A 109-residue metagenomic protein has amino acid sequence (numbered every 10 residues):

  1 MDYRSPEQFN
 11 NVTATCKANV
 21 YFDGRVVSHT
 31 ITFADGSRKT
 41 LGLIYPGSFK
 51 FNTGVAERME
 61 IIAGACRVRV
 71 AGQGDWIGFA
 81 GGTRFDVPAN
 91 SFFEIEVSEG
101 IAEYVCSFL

Functional and structural regions predicted by a protein language model:
M1-S37: A short, N-terminal "cap"/entry segment at the start of jelly-roll beta-barrel domains of the cupin/DSBH fold
T30, R58, R84, E94: Short, surface-exposed charged micro-motifs
T32-G54, R84-A89: Conserved short histidine dyad/triad with adjacent acidic residue
D35, G72, V97-E99: A generic beta-sheet turn/junction motif
F51, V68, Y104-C106: Short hydrophobic/aromatic-rich beta-strand segments that constitute the beta-sheet cores of beta-sandwich/beta-barrel
T53-V68: Short, conserved beta-strand element in jelly-roll/cupin
Q73-F93: Short acidic-glycine-tyrosine-enriched beta hairpin
P88-L109: Ligand-binding loop in jelly-roll beta-barrel domains
